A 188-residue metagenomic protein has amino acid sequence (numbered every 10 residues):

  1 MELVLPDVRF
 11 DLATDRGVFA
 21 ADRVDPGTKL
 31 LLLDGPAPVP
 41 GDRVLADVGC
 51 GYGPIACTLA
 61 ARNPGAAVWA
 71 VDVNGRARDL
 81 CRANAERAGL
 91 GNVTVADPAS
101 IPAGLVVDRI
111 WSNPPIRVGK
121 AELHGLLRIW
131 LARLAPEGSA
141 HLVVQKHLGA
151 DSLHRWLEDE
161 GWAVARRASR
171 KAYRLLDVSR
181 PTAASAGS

Functional and structural regions predicted by a protein language model:
M1-D42: SAM-dependent Rossmann-like transferase core, predominantly class I methyltransferases with a strong bias toward
P26-S112: Conserved SAM/SAH cofactor-binding pocket of Class I
D72-G75, E122, Q145: Short beta->alpha hinge that forms the Motif I/post-I loop of the SAM-binding pocket
R109-A121: Glycine-rich phosphate-binding "P-loop"
I116-V118, Q145-A150: Short "lid" loop at the C-terminus of a central beta-strand within the Rossmann-like core of SAM-dependent
H124-P136: A short glycine-rich, Lys/Arg-flanked "PGG" loop and its adjoining helix->strand segment in the class I
E137-V144: Conserved beta-strand signature within the Rossmann-like core of class I S-adenosyl-L-methionine
L148-S188: Class I S-adenosyl-L-methionine
